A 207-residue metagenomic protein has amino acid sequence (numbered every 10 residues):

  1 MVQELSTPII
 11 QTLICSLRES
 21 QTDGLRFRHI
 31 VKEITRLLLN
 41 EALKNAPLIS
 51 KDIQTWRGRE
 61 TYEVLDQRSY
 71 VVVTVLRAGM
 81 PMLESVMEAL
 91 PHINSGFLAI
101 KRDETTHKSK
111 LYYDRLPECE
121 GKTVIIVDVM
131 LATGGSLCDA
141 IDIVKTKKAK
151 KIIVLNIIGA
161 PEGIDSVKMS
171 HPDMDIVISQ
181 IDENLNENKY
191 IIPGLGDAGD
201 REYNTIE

Functional and structural regions predicted by a protein language model:
M1-E207: PRPP-associated nucleotide enzymes
